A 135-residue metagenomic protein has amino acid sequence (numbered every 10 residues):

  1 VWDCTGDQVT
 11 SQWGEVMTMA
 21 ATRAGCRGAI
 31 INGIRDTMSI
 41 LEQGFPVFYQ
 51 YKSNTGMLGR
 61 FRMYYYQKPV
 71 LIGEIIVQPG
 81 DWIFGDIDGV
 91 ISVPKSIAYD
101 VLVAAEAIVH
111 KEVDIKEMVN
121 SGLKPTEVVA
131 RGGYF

Functional and structural regions predicted by a protein language model:
V1-P79, V93-L123, A130-F135: Feature captures the catalytic cores and cofactor-binding loops of soluble hydro-lyases/lyases that act on carboxylate
I83-F84: Generic structural signal for buried aliphatic residues
G89-I91: Channel- or pocket-lining gating/hinge segments that regulate access to a cavity or pore
